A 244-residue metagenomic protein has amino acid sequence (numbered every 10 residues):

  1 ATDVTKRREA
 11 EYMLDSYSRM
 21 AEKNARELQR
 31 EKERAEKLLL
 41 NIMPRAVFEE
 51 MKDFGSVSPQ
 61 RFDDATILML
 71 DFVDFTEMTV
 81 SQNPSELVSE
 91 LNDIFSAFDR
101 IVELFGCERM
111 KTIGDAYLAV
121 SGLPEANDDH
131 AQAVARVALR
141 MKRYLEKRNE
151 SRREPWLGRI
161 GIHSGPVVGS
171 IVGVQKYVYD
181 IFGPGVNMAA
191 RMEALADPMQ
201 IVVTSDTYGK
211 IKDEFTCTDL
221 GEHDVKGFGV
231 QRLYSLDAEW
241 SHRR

Functional and structural regions predicted by a protein language model:
A1-R30, H242-R244: Sensory coupling linkers of modular signal transduction proteins
T5, A46, V73, P166-V167 (+2 more regions): Alpha-helix/helix-capping structural signal
K6, M20-E22, Q29-E36, E50-R136: Catalytic NTP-binding/metal-coordinating core of nucleotidyl cyclase/transferase enzymes
P44, D71, G227: Short, conserved phosphate/pyrophosphate- and ester-handling motifs at nucleotide-, phospho-/glycolipid
A65, L70, I101-A133, L145-P184 (+1 more regions): Catalytic core of nucleotidyl cyclases, primarily class III adenylyl/guanylyl cyclases
M141-Y144, R148, V174, L195-M199 (+1 more regions): Conserved, well-folded catalytic cores of nucleic-acid-processing and energy-transducing macromolecular machines
N149, H163, P184-S205: Catalytic/regulatory signature loops of cyclic-dinucleotide turnover enzymes and related class III nucleotidyl cyclases
V167-G169, L195-R244: Cytosolic regulatory/linker segments at or just downstream of nucleotide-handling modules in signal-transduction
